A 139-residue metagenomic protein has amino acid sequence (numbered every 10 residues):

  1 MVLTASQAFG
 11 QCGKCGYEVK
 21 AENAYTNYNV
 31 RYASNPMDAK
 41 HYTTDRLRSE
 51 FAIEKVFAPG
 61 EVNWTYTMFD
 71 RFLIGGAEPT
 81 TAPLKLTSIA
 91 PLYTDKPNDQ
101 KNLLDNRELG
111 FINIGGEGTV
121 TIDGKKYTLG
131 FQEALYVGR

Functional and structural regions predicted by a protein language model:
M1-V2: Sec-dependent N-terminal signal peptides
A8-G10: Boundary at the C-terminal end of the N-terminal hydrophobic targeting segment
G13: Cys/His/Pro-rich metal-binding microdomains
K20-G76: A short, N-terminal "cap"/entry segment at the start of jelly-roll beta-barrel domains of the cupin/DSBH fold
V56-G60, T94-N98, R139: Short alpha-helical segments and helix-capping/turn motifs at coil-helix boundaries
F69-I89, T94, N98-D123: Glycine- and acidic-residue-biased ligand/ion/polar-headgroup-sensing regions
D123-R139: Short acidic-glycine-tyrosine-enriched beta hairpin
